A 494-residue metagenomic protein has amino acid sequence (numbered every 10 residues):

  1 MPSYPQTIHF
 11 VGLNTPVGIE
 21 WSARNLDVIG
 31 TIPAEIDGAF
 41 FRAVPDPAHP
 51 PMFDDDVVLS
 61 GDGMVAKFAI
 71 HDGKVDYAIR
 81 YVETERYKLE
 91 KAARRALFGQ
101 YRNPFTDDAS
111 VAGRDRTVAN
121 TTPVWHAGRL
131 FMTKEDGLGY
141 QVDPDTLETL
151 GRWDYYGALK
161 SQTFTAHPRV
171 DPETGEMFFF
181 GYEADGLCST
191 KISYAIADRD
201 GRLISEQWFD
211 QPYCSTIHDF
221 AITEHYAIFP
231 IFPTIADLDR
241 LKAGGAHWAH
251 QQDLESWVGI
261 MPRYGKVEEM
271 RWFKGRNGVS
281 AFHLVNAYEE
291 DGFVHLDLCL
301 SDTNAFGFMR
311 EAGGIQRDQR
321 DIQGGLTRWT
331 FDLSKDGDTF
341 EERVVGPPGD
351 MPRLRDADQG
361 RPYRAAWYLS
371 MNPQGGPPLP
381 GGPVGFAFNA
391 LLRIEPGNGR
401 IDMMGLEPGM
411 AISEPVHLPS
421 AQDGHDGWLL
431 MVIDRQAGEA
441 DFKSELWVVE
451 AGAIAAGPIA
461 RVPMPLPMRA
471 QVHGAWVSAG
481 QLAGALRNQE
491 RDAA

Functional and structural regions predicted by a protein language model:
M1-A494: Beta-propeller domains
